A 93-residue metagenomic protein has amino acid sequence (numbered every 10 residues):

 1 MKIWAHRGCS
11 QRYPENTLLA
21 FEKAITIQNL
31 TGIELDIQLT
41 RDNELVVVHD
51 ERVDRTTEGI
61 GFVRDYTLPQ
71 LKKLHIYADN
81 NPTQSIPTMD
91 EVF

Functional and structural regions predicted by a protein language model:
M1-F93: Phosphate-group recognition and catalysis centered on beta-loop-alpha active-site segments
